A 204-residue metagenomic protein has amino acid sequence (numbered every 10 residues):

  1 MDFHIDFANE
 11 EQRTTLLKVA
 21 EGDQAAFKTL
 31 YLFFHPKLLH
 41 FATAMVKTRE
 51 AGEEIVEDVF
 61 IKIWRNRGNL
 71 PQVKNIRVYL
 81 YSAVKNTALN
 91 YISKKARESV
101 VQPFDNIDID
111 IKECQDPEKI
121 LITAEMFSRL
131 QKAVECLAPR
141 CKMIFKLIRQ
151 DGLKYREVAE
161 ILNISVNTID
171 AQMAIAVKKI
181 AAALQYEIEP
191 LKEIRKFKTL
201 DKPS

Functional and structural regions predicted by a protein language model:
M1-K37, E118, L200-S204: N-terminal module of bacterial RNA polymerase sigma factors
D2-F7, Q102, E160-I161, V177-S204: C-terminal edge and immediately downstream basic/flexible tail or linker adjoining helix-turn-helix-like DNA-binding
N9, E98-I120: Internal acidic/polar
E10, K132-E135, P139, M143 (+2 more regions): Helix-turn-helix DNA-binding module
A20-E21, F60-N75, K94: Sigma70-family region 2
A20-K28, L39-D58: Short, charged helix-capping/linker segments at alpha-helix termini
H40, E54-I61, K74-N86: Structural recognition of an alpha-helix C-terminal capping motif at a helix-to-coil junction
G68-P71, S82-Q102: Arg/Lys-rich amphipathic alpha helix in sigma70-family domain 2
